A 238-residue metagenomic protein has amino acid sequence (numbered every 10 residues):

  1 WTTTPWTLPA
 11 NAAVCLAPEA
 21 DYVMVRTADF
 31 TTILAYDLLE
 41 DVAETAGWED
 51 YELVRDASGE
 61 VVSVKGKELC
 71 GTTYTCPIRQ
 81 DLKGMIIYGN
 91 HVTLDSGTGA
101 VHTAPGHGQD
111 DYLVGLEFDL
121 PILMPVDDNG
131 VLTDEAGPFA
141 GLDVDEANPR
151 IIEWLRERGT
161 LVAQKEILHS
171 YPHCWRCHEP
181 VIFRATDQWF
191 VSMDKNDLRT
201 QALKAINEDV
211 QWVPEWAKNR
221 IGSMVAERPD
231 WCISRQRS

Functional and structural regions predicted by a protein language model:
W1-P9, G71, Q80-D81, H91 (+1 more regions): Residue patterns forming the tRNA-binding/recognition surfaces of aminoacyl-tRNA synthetases and related DALR
A10-D127, L198-R199: Catalytic alpha/beta core of large soluble enzyme barrels
